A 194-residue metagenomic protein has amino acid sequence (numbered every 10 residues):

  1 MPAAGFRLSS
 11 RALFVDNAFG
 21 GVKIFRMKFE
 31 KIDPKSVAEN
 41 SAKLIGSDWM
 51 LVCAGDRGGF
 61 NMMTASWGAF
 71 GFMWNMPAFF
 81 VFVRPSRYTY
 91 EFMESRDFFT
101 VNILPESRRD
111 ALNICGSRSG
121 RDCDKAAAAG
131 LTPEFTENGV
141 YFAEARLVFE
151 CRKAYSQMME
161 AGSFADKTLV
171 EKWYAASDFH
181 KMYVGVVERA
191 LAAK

Functional and structural regions predicted by a protein language model:
M1-R26: N-terminal amphipathic/basic-hydrophobic helices that include classical n-h-c signal peptides and signal-anchor
K23-K194: Basic, polyanion-binding surface patches
